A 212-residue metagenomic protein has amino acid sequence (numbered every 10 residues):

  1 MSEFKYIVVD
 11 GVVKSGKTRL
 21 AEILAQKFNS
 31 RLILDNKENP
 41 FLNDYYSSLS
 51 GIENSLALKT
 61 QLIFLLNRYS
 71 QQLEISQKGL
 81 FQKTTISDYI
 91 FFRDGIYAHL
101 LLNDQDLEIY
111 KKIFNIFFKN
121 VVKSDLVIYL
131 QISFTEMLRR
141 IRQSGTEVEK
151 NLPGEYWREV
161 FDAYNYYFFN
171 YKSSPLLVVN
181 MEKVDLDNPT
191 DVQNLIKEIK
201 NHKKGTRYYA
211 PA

Functional and structural regions predicted by a protein language model:
V9: Hydrophobic anchor at the beta1->P-loop junction of P-loop NTPases
V12: P-loop (Walker A) phosphate-binding loop of NTP-binding proteins
K17: Conserved lysine of the Walker
L20, L24: Hydrophobic positions on the alpha1 helix immediately C-terminal to the Walker A/P-loop
Q26-N67: Conserved substrate/cofactor phosphate-moiety recognition/catalytic segment in nucleotide-dependent phosphotransferases
L56, T60-V122: Glycine-rich phosphate-binding loop used to anchor ATP phosphates in small-molecule kinases, encompassing both
D94-D162: A glycine- and Lys/Arg-enriched "phosphate-lid" helix/loop adjacent to the NTP-binding pocket of small-molecule kinases
R142-N151, E155-A212: NTP-dependent small-molecule kinase module
